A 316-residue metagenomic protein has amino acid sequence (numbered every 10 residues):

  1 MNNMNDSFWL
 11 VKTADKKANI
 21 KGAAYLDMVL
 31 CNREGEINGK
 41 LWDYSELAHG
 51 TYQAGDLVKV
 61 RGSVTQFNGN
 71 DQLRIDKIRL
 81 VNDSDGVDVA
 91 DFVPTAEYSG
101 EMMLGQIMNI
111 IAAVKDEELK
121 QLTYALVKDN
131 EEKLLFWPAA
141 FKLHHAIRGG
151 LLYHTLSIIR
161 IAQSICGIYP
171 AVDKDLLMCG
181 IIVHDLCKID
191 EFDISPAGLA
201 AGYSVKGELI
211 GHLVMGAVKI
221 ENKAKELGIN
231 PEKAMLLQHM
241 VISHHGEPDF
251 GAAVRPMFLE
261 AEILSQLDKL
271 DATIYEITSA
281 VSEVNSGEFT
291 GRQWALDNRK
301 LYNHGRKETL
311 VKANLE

Functional and structural regions predicted by a protein language model:
M1-F8: OB-fold nucleic-acid-binding modules
F8-L10, V29-C31, R61-S63, I182: Residue-level recognition of well-ordered beta-strand positions that form the cores of beta-sheet-rich folds across
W9, G55, I158, V241 (+1 more regions): Divalent metal-coordination and catalytic microenvironments
T13-A24, G35-A90: OB-fold single-stranded nucleic acid-binding module
D27-N32, I194: Short, acidic/hydrophobic/Gly-rich beta-strand patch recurrent on exposed beta strands that often constitutes part
D85-G207: Acidic/His-rich, divalent-metal-binding segments that scaffold phosphate/diphosphate chemistry
L143-H144, Y153, S164-V284: Divalent metal-dependent catalytic cores for phosphoryl transfer on phosphate-bearing substrates
E260-E316: Acidic, carboxylate-rich catalytic segments that either coordinate divalent cations
